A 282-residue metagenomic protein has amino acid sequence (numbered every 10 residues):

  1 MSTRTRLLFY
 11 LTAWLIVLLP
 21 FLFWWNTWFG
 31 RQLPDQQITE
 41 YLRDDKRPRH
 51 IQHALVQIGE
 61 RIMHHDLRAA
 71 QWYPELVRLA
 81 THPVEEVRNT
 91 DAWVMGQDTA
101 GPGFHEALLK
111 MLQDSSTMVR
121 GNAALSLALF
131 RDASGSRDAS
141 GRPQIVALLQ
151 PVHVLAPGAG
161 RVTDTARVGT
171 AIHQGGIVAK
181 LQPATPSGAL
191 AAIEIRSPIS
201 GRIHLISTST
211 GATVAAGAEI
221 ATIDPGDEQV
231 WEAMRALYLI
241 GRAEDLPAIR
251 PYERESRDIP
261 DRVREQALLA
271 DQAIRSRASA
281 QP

Functional and structural regions predicted by a protein language model:
S2-T3, W28-L42, H64-A80, A100-Q113 (+3 more regions): Amphipathic alpha-helical scaffolding segments comprising HEAT/armadillo-like alpha-solenoid repeats
R6-N26: Hydrophobic membrane-insertion alpha-helices, especially the h-region of bacterial N-terminal signal peptides
K46-R47, P83-V84, S115-S116, G226 (+1 more regions): Short inter-helical turns and helix N-cap capping residues of alpha-solenoid HEAT/ARM repeat scaffolds
I51, R88, R120-G121, V230 (+2 more regions): Residue-level detector of extended alpha-helical repeat arrays and alpha-solenoid scaffolds
A54-L55, D91-A92, L109, A123-A124 (+3 more regions): Hydrophobic core positions within HEAT/HEAT-like alpha-solenoid repeats
G59-E60, G96, A128, Y238 (+2 more regions): Structural signature of alpha-helical solenoid repeat scaffolds
V146-V162, I177-G201, T222-I223: Short beta-strand-turn/beta-hairpin segments enriched in glycine/proline and small hydrophobics that form edge-strand
G169-L181, G211-I220: A structural signal for short beta-strand/turn segments enriched in small hydrophobics and glycine
